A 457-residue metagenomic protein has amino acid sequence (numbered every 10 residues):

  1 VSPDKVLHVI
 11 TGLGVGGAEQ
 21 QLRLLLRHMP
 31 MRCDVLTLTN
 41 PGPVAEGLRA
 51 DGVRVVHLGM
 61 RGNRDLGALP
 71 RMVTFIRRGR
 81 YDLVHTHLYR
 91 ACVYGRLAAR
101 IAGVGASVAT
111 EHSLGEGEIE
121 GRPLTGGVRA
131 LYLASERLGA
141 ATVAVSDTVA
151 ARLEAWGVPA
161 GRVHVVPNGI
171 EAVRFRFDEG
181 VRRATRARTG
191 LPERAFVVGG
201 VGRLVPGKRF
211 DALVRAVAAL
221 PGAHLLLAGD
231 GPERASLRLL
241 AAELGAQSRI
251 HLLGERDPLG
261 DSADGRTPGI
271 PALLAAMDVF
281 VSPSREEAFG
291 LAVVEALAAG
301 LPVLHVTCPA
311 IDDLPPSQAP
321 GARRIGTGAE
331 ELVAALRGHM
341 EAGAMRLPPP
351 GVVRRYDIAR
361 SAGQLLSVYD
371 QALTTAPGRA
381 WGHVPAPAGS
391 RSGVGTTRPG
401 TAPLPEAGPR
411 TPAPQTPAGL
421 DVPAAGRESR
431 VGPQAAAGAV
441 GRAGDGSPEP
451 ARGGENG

Functional and structural regions predicted by a protein language model:
G16-L24, F196, G200-A219, A223 (+1 more regions): A conserved mid-protein helix/loop that constitutes part of the nucleotide-sugar donor-binding site
T37, P302-V306: Short hydrophobic beta-strand element within catalytic cores of glycosyltransferases and related nucleotide-activated
L66-P70, G105-A106, G115-L138, A151: Nucleotide-sugar donor phosphate/pyrophosphate-binding loop at the beta->alpha transition of glycosyltransferases
I76, E255-R256, D261-P268, A272-M277: Short alpha-helical donor nucleotide-sugar binding micro-motif in glycosyltransferases
T148, G169: Carbohydrate-associated surface elements
R238-D264: Nucleotide-activated donor-binding/catalytic signature segment of Leloir-type glycosyltransferases, i.e., the conserved
R285: Aromatic "clamp/platform" in nucleotide-sugar-dependent glycosyltransferases that forms part of the donor/acceptor
S317-E330, G338-G343: Conserved acidic donor-binding segment of nucleotide-sugar-dependent glycosyltransferases
